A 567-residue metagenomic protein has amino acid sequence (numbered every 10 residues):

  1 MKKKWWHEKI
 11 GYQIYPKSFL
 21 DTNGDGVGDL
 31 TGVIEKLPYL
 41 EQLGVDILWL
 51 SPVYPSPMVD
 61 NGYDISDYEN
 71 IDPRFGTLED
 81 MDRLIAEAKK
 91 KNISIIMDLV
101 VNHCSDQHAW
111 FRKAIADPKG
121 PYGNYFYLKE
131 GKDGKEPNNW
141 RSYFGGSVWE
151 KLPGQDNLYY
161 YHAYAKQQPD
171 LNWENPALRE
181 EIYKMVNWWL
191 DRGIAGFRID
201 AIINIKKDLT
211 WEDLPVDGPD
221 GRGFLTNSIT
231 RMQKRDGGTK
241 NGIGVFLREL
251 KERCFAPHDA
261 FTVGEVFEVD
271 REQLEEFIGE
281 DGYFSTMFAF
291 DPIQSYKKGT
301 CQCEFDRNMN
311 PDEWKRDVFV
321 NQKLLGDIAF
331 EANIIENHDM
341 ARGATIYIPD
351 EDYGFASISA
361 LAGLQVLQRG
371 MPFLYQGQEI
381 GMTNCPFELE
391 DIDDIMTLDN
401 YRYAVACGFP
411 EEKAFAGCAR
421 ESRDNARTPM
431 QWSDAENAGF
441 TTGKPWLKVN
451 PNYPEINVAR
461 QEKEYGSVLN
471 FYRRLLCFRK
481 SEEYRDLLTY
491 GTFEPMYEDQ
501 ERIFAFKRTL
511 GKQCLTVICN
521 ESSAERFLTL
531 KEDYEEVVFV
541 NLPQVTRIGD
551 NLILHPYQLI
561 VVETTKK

Functional and structural regions predicted by a protein language model:
M1-P55, D82, A86-A88, M371-L374 (+1 more regions): Carbohydrate-interacting/catalytic domains
K2-N187, D191, N204-V269, G279 (+2 more regions): Acidic/aromatic-lined carbohydrate-recognition and catalytic surfaces of CAZymes acting on diverse glycans
K36, E87, M185-R192, E249-R253 (+6 more regions): Generic, well-ordered alpha-helical scaffold segments in large soluble proteins
L48, F197-I199: Hydrophobic residues within beta-strands of alpha/beta enzymes
S94, D98, G196, F261 (+3 more regions): Hydrophobic "anchor" residues on beta-strands that sit immediately upstream of conserved functional sites
D106-N139, L247, K251-P429, D434: Conserved alpha/beta catalytic core and glycan-binding cleft of carbohydrate-active enzymes
P169-R179, K234-T239, G343-A356, G417 (+1 more regions): Active-site rim elements
L225-I229, K297, D339-A344, M382 (+1 more regions): Short acidic (Asp/Glu) and glycine-rich catalytic loops that position anionic groups and cofactors
